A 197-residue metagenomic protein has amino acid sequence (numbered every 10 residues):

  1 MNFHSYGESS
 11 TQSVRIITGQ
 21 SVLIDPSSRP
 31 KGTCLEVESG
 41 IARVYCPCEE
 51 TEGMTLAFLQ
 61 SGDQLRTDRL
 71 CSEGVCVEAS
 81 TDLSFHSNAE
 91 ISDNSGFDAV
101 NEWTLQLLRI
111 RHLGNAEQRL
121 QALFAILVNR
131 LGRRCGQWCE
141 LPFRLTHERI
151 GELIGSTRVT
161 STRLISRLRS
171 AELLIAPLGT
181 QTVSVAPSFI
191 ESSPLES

Functional and structural regions predicted by a protein language model:
M1-S39: Regulatory nucleotide-sensing modules
L23-P26, G53-A57: Local beta-strand/beta-hairpin segments that build beta-sheet-rich folds
L23-R29, P47, T67-R69, R109-H112 (+1 more regions): Short histidine-centered beta-strand/loop micro-motifs that create catalytic or ligand/metal-coordination sites
P30-E50, Q60-D63: Glycine- and acidic-residue-biased ligand/ion/polar-headgroup-sensing regions
M54-L107: Cyclic-nucleotide recognition modules
D98-S156: Polybasic "coupling" helices that flank or enter modular domains
L131-S197: Phosphate-/nucleic-acid-contacting segments
